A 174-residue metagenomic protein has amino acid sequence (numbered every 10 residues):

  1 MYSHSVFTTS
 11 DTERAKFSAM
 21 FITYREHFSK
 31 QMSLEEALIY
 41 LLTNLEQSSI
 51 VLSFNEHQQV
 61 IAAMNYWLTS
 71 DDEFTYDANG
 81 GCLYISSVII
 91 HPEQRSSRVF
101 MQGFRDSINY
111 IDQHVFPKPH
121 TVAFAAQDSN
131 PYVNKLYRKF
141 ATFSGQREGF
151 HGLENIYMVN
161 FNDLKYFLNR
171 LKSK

Functional and structural regions predicted by a protein language model:
M1-A37: Short amphipathic alpha-helix that is part of the acyltransferase structural core
K16-M20, S48, Q102, D106: Alpha-helical elements of Rossmann-like donor-binding domains used by nucleotide-donor carbohydrate transfer enzymes
F28-C82: A conserved beta-strand-loop-helix scaffold within acyl/acetyltransferase catalytic domains
D77-E93: Conserved acetyl-CoA binding element of GNAT-fold acetyltransferases
I90, R95-D112: Conserved acetyl-CoA-binding loop-helix of GNAT-fold acetyltransferases
S107, H120-N134: Conserved beta-strand-loop-alpha-helix junction that forms the acyl-donor binding cleft
K135-G149: Conserved acetyl-CoA-binding loop of GNAT-fold acetyltransferases
Q146-K174: C-terminal "cap" of GNAT-fold acetyltransferases
